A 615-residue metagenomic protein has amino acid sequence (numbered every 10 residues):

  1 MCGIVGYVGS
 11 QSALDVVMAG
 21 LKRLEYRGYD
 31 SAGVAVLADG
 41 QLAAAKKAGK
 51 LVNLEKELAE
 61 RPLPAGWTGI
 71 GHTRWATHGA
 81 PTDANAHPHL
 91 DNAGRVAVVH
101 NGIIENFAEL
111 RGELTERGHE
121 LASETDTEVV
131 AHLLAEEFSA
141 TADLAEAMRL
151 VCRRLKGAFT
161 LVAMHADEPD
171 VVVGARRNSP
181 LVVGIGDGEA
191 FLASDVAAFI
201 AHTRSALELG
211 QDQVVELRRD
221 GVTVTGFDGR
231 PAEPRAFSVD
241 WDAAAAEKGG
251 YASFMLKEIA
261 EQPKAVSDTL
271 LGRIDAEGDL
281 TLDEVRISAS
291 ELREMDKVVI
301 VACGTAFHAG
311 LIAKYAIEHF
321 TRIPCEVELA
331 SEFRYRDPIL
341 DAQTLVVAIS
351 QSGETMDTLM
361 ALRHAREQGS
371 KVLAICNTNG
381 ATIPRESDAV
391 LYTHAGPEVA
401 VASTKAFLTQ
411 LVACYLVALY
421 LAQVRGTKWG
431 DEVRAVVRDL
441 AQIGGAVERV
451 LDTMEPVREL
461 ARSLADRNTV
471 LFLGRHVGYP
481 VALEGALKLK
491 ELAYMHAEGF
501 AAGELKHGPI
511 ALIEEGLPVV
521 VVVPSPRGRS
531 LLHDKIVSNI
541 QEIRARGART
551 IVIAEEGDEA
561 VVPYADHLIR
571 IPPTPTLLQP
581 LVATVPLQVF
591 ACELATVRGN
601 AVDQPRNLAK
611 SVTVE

Functional and structural regions predicted by a protein language model:
M1-S253, E261-D296, Y335, E448-L451 (+1 more regions): Conserved short alpha-helical segments that host acidic/polar catalytic motifs at enzyme active sites
A44, D167-E168, S179-L181, D187-G188 (+1 more regions): A SIS-like phosphosugar-recognition module
